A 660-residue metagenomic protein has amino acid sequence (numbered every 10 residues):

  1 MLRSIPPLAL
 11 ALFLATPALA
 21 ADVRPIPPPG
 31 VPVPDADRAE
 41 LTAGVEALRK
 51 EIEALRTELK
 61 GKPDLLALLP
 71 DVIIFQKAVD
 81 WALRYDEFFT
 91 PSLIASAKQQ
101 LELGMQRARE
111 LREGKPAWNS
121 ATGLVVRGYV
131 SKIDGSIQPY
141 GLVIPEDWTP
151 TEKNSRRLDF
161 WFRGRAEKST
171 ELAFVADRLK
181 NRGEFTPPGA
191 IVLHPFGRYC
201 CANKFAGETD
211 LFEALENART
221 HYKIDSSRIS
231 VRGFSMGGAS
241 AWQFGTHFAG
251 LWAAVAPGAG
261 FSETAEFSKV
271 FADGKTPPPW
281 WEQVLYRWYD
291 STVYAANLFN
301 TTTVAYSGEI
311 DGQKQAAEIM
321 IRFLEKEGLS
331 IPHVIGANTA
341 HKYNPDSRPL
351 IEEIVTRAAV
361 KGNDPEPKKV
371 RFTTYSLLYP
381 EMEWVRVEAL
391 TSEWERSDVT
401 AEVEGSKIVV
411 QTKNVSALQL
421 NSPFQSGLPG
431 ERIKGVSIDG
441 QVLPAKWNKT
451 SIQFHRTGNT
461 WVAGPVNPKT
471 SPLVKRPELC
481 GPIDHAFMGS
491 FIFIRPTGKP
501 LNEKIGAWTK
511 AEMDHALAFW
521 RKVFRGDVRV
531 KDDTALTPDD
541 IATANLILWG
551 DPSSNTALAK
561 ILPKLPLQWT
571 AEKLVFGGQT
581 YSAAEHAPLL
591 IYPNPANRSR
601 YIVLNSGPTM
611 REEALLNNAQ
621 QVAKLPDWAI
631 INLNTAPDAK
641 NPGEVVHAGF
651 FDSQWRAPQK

Functional and structural regions predicted by a protein language model:
A21-V72: Amphipathic, heptad-repeat alpha-helical segments
V23-V31, Y85-R156: A domain-start/cap signature at the N-terminus of enzymes
D147-K153, N203-M236, T246-W252, N297: Gly/Ser-rich "nucleophile elbow"/oxyanion-hole loop immediately N-terminal to the catalytic nucleophile in hydrolases
S155-Y222, A587: Active-site machinery of serine-nucleophile hydrolases
G164-R178, G250-A296, N300-T301: Mobile cap/lid helix-loop segments that gate and shape the active-site cleft of serine hydrolases
V231-G233, G258, Y306: Short beta-strand immediately N-terminal to the catalytic nucleophile in serine-hydrolase-like folds
Y306, I310-N414: C-terminal catalytic histidine-bearing segment of alpha/beta-hydrolase fold enzymes
V409, Q419-K660: Solvent-exposed alpha-helical segments and adjacent loops that form catalytic or protein-interaction surfaces
